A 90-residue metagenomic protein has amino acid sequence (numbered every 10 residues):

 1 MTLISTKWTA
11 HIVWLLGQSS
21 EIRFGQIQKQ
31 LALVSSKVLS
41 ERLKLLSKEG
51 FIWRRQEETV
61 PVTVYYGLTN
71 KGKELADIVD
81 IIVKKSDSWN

Functional and structural regions predicted by a protein language model:
M1-V38, T59, Y65: N-terminal helix-turn-helix DNA-binding core of bacterial DNA-binding proteins
L39, L43-L46: Basic amphipathic alpha-helical segments that dock to polyanions
S47-E57: A short, conserved structural fragment
E58-V79: Basic, amphipathic "hinge/linker" alpha-helix immediately C-terminal to the N-terminal HTH DNA-binding motif
E74-N90: Short, solvent-exposed amphipathic helices
